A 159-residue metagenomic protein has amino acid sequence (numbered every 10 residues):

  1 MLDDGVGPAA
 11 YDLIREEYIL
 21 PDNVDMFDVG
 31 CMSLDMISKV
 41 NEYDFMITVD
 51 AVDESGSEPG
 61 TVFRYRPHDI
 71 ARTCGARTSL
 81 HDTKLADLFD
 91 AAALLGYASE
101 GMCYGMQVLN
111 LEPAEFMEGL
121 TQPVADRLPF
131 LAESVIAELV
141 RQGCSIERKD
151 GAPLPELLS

Functional and structural regions predicted by a protein language model:
M1-A98, G105-M106, E118-D126, E138-S159: N-terminal catalytic or cofactor-binding beta/alpha core of small enzyme domains
S57, L111-A114: Short acidic/His/Gly/Ser-rich catalytic and metal-binding motifs that mark active-site loops of diverse hydrolases
V135: Hydrophobic "lid"/C-terminal helical patch of Rossmann-like NAD(P)-dependent dehydrogenase/epimerase domains
